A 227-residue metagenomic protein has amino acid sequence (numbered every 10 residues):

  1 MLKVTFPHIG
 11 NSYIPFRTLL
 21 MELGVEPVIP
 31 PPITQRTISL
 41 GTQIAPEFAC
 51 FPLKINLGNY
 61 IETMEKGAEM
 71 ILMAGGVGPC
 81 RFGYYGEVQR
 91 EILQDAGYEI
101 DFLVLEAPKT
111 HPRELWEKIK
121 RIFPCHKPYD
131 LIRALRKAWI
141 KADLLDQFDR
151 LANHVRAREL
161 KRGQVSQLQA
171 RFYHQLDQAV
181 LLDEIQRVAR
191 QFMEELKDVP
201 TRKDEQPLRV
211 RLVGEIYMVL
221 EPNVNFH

Functional and structural regions predicted by a protein language model:
M1-H227: An N-terminal assembly and electron-transfer interface module characteristic of large anaerobic redox and radical
